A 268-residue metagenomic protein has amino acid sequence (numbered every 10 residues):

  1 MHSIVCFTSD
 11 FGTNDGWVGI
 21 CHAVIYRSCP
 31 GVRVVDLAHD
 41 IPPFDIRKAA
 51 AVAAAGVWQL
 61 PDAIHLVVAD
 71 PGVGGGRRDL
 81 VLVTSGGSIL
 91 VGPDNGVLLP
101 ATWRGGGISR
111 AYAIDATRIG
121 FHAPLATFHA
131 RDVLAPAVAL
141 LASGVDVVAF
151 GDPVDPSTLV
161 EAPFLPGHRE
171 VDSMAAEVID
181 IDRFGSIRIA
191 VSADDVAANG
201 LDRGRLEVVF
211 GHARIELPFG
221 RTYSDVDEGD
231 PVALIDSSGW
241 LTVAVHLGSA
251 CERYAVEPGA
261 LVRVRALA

Functional and structural regions predicted by a protein language model:
M1-G76: N-terminal glycine-/serine-/threonine-rich phosphate-binding loop
S3-C6, V32-V35, A63-L66, D79-V81 (+9 more regions): Structural motif
S9-F11, L37-H39, V68-P71, T84-S85 (+9 more regions): Fold-independent oxyanion-binding glycine-rich loops and adjacent beta-strand/coil segments at enzyme active sites
G16, I20, C29, F44 (+6 more regions): Conserved active-site and cofactor/substrate-binding residues in soluble primary-metabolism enzymes
S28-R33, K48, Q59-A69, G74-D132: Active-site histidine-anchored catalytic micro-motif
F121-D202: Anionic-ligand-binding alpha/beta catalytic cores of soluble enzymes and soluble regulatory domains that recognize
A190-A255: A conserved acidic, glycine/proline-rich C-terminal tail/linker
A260-A266: Surface-exposed interaction regions enriched in Ser/Thr/Asp/Glu that occur as long low-complexity tracts or repetitive
